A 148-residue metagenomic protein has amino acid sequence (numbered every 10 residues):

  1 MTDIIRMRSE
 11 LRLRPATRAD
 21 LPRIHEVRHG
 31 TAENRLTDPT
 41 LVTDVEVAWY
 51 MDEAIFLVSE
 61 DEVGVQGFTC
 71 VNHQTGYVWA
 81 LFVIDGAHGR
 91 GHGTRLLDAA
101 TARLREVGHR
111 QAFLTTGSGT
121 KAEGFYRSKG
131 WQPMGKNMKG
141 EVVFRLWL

Functional and structural regions predicted by a protein language model:
T2-I4, Q132, N137-L148: Terminal substrate-recognition subdomain of acyl/acetyltransferases
D3-L11: Extreme N-terminus of proteins, especially the signal/transit-peptide cleavage junction and the first residues
L11, P15-A80, I84-G86, L97 (+2 more regions): Acetyl-CoA-dependent GNAT
G89-A102, R127-S128: Conserved acetyl-CoA-binding loop-helix of GNAT-fold acetyltransferases
T94, S118-G135, V142: Conserved active-site alpha-helix within GNAT-family acetyltransferase domains
L104-G117: Conserved GNAT acetyl-CoA-binding A-motif
